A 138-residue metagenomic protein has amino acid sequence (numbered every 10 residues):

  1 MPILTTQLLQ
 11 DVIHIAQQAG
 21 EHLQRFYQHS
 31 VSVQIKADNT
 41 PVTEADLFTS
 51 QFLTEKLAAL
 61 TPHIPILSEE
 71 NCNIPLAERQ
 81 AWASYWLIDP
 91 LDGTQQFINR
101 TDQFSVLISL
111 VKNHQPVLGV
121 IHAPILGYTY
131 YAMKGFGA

Functional and structural regions predicted by a protein language model:
M1-L91: N-terminal subdomain of lithium-sensitive/metallo-dependent phosphomonoesterases centered on the IMPase/IPPase/PAP
R79-A138: DPxDG-like acidic metal-binding loop motif
